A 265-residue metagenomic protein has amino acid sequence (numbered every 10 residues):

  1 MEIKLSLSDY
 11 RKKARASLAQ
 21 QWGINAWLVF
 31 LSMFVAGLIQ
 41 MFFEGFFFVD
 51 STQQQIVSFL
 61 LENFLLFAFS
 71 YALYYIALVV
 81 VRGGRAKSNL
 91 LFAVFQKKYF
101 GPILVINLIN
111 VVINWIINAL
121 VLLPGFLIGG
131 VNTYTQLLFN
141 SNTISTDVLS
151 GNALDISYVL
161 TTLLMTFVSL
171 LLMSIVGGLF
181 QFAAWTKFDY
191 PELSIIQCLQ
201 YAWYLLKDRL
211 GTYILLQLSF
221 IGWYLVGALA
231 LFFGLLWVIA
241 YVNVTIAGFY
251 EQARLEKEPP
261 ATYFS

Functional and structural regions predicted by a protein language model:
M1-S265: Hydrophobic alpha-helical membrane segments
